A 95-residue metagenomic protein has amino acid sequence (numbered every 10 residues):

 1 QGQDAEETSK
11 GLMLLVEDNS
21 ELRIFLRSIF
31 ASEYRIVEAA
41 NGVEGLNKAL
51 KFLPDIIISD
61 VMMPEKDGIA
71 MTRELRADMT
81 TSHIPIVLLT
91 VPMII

Functional and structural regions predicted by a protein language model:
Q1-L14: Disordered, acidic interdomain junction associated with two-component signaling
E17: Conserved acidic carboxylate
I24-S28: Charged docking surfaces used in two-component/phosphorelay signaling
Y34-A40, K48: Short hydrophobic/Thr-rich beta-strand motif most characteristic of the beta2 strand and flanking loop of CheY-like
F52-I58: Active-site beta3 strand of CheY-like receiver
M63: Receiver (REC) domain active-site loop signature in two-component systems and cognate sites in sensor histidine kinases
